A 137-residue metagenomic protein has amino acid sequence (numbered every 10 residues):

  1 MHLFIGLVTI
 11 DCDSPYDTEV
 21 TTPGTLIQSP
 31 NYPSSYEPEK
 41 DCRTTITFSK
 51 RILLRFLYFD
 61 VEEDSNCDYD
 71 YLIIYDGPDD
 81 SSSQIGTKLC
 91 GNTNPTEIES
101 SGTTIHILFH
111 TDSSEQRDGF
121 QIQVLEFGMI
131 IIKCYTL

Functional and structural regions predicted by a protein language model:
M1-L137: Domain-level representation of secreted and single-pass membrane ectodomains enriched in extracellular protease systems
